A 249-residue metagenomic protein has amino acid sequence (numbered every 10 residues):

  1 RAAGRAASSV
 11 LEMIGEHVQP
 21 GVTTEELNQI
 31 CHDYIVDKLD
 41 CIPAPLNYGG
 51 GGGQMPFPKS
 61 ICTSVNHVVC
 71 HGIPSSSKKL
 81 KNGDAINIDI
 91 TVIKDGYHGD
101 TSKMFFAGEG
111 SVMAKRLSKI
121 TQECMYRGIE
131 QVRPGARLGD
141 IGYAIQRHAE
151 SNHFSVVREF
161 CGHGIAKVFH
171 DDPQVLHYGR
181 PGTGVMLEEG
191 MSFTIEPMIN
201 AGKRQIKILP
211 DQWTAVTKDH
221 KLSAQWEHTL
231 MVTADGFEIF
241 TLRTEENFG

Functional and structural regions predicted by a protein language model:
R1-G249: Active-site neighborhoods and metal-handling regions in enzymes and metal-associated proteins
